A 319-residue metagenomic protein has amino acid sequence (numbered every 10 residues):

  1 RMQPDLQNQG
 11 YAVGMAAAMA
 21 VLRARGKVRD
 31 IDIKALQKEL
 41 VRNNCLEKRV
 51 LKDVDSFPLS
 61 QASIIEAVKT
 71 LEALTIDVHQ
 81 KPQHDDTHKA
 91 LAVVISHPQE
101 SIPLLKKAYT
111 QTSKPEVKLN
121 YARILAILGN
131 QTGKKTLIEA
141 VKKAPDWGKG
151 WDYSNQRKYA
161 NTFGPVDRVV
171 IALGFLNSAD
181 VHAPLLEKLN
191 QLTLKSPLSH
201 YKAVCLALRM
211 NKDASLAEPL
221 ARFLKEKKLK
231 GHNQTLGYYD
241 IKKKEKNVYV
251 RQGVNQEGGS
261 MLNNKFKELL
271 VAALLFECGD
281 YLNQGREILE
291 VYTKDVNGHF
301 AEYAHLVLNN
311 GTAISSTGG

Functional and structural regions predicted by a protein language model:
R1-A17: A conserved FAD-binding loop/helix module that cradles the flavin
R1-D5, K27, T112, A160: Alpha-helix capping and helix-loop boundary segments enriched in small/acidic/polar residues
A18-K52: Active-site-proximal substrate-binding core of FAD-dependent oxidoreductases
L40, E47-T87: Charged, amphipathic alpha-helical linkers/stalks
Q61-V78, P98-Q111, N130-N155, S178-L192 (+4 more regions): Amphipathic alpha-helical scaffolding segments comprising HEAT/armadillo-like alpha-solenoid repeats
K81-H97, K107-T110, E116-Q131, E139 (+6 more regions): Structural detector for internal amphipathic alpha-helices that build alpha-solenoid repeat scaffolds
S113-K114, P145, T162, T193-P197 (+3 more regions): Short inter-helical turns and helix N-cap capping residues of alpha-solenoid HEAT/ARM repeat scaffolds
L289-L308: C-terminal/domain-terminus segments
